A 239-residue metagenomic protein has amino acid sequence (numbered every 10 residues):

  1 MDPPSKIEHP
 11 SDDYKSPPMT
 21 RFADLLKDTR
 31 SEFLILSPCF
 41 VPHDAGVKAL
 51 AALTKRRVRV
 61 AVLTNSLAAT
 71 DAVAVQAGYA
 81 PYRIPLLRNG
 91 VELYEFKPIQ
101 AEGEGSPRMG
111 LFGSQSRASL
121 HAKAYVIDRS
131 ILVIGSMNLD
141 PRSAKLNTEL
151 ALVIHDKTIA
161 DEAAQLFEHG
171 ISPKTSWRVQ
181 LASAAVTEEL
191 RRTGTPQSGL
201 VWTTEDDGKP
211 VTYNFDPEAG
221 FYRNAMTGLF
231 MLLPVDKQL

Functional and structural regions predicted by a protein language model:
M1-L239: Charged, low-complexity intrinsically disordered terminal segments
